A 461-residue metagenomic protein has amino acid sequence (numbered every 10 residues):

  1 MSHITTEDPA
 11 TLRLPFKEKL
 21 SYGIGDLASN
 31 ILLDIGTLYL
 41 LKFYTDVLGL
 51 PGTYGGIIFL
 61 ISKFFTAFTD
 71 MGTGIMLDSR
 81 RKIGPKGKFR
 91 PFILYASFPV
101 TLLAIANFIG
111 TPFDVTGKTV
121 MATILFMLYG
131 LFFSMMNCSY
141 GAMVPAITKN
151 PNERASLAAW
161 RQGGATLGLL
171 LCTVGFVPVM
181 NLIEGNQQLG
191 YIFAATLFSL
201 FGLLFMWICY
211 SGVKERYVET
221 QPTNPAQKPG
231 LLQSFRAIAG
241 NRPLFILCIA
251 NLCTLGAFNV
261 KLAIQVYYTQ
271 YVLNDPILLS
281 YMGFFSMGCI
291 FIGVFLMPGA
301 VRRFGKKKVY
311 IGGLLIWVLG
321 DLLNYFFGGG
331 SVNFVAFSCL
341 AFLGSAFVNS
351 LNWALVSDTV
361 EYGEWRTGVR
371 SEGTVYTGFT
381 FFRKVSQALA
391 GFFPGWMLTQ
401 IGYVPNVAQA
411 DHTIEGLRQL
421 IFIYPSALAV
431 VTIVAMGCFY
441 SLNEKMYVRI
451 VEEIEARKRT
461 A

Functional and structural regions predicted by a protein language model:
S2-A461: Membrane-embedded alpha-helical bundles of multi-pass transporters/translocases, especially carrier/permease families
